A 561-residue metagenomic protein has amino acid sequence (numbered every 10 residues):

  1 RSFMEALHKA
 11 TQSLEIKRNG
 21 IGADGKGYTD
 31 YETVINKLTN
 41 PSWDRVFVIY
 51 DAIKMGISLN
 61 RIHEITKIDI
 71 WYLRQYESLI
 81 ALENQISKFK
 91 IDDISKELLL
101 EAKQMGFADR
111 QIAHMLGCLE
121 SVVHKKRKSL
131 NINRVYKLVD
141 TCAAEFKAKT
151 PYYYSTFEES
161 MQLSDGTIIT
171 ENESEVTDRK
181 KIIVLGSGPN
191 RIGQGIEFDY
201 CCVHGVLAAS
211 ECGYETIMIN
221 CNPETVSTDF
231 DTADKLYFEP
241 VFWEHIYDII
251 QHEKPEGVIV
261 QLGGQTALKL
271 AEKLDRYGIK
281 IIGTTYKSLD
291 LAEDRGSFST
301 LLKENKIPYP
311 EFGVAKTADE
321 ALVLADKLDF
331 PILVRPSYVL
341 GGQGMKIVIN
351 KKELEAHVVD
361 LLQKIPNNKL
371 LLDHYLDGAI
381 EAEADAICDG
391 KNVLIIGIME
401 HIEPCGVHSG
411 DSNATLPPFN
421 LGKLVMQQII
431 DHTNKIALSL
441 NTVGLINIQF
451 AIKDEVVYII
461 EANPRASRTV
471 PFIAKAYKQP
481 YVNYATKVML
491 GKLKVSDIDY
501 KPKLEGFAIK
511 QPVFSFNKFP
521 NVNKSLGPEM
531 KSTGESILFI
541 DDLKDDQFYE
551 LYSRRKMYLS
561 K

Functional and structural regions predicted by a protein language model:
R1-E97, A102-G106, S129-R134, A148 (+11 more regions): ATP-dependent carboxylate activation and anion-phosphoryl transfer catalytic cores that bind Mg-ATP to form
I53, S210, D275, K303 (+1 more regions): Anion (oxyanion) recognition and catalysis
Q111-F157, M161-L163, T167-E171: C-terminal amphipathic alpha-helical interaction region
I192-G195, L289, T469-I473: A generic structural signal for short coil/turn motifs at secondary-structure boundaries
D234, E244-P308: Conserved N-proximal alpha/beta basic substrate-recognition cap immediately N-terminal to, or forming the N-lobe
T284-M345: A conserved helix-loop-beta module that forms one wall/lid of the active-site cleft in ATP-utilizing catalytic domains
